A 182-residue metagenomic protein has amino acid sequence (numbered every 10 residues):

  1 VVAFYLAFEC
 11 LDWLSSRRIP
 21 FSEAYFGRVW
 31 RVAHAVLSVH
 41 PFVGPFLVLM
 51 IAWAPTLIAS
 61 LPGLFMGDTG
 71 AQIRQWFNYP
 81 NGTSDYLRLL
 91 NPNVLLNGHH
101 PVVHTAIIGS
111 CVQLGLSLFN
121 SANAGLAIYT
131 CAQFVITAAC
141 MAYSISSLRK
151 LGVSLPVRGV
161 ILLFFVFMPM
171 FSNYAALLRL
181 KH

Functional and structural regions predicted by a protein language model:
V1, S38-M66: Transmembrane signal-anchor helices characteristic of membrane glycosylation enzymes that use polyprenol
V2-S16, A139: Hydrophobic cores of alpha-helical transmembrane segments in multi-pass inner/ER membrane proteins, independent
L11-F42: Membrane-interfacial, low-structure loops and terminal tails that flank and connect transmembrane helices in multi-pass
V43, N123, S144-F167: Transmembrane-helix signature of polytopic, membrane-embedded enzymes that assemble or transfer cell-envelope glycans
V48-T56, I136, P156-L180: Short aromatic/hydrophobic helix-turn
A59-M66, Y79-T137, N173, L177: Membrane-proximal lumenal/periplasmic loop motifs of glycosylation machinery
D68, K181: Short, conserved catalytic/metal-binding motifs centered on acidic residues
I128-G152: Transmembrane-helix motifs of polytopic, lipid-linked glycan transferases
